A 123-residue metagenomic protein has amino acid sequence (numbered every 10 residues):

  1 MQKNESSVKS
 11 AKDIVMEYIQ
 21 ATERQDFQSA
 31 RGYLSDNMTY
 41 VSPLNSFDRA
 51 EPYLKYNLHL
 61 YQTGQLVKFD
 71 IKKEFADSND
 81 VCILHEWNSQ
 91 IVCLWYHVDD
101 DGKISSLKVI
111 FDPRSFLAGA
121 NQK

Functional and structural regions predicted by a protein language model:
M1-D26, G32, A120: Short, low-complexity N-terminal intrinsically disordered segments enriched in polar/charged residues
Q2-K3, K55, H59-K123: A beta-strand edge to alpha-helix "cap/lid" segment located at domain peripheries
S6-S10, S29, S35, S42 (+5 more regions): Generic serine detector
K12, Y33-S35, A50, W95-H97 (+1 more regions): Secondary-structure boundary/capping motif
Y18, S29-R31, M38, Y53 (+3 more regions): Hydrophobic pocket/interface hotspot
I19, E23, Y40, A50 (+2 more regions): N-terminal/domain-start segments enriched in small and hydrophobic, helix-friendly residues, covering either
F27-Q28, G32, D36-E74: A solvent-exposed, acidic/Ser-Thr-rich amphipathic alpha-helical stretch
